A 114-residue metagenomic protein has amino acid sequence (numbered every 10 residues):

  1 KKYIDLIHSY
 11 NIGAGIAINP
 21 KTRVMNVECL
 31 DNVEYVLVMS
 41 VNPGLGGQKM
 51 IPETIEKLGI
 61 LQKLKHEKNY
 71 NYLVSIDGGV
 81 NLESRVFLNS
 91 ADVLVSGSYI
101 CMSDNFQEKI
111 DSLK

Functional and structural regions predicted by a protein language model:
K1, L37-Q48, A91-I110: Glycine-rich phosphate-binding active-site loops on the catalytic face of alpha/beta enzymes
K1-L73: Conserved anion-binding
K21-V33, G78-L94: Catalytic cores of alpha/beta
V36, L61, D77, L88 (+2 more regions): Conserved, mostly hydrophobic/aromatic
K49-P52, E83-S84, M102: Basic, gly/Ser/Thr/Pro-rich low-complexity segments located predominantly at protein N termini
I55-L58, R85, I110: Short amphipathic alpha-helical surface patches that serve as generic macromolecular interface elements
